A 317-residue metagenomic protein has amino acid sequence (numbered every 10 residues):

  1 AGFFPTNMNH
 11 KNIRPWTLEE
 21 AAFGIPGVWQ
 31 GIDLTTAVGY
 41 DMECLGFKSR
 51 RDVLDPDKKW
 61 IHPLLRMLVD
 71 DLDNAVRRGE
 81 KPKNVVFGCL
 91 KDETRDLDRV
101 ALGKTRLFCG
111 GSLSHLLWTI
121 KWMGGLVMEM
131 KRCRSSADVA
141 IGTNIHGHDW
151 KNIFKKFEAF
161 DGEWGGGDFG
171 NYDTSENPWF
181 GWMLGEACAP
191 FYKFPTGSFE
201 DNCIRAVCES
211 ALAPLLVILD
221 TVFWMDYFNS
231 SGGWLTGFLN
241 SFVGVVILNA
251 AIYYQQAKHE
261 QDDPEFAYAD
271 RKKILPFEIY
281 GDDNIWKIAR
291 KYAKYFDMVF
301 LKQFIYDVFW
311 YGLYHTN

Functional and structural regions predicted by a protein language model:
A1-N317: Viral RNA-dependent RNA polymerase
